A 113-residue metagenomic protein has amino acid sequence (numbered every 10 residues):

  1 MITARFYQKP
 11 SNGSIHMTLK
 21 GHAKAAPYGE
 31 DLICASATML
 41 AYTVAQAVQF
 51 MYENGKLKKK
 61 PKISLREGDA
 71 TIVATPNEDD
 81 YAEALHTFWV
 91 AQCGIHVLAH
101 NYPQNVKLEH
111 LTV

Functional and structural regions predicted by a protein language model:
M1-L32, Y42, Q46-V113: N-terminal intrinsically disordered, cationic/polar leader segments that include organellar targeting peptides
I33-A37: Short, conserved glycine- and acidic-residue-centered signature motifs in active-site or ligand-binding loops
